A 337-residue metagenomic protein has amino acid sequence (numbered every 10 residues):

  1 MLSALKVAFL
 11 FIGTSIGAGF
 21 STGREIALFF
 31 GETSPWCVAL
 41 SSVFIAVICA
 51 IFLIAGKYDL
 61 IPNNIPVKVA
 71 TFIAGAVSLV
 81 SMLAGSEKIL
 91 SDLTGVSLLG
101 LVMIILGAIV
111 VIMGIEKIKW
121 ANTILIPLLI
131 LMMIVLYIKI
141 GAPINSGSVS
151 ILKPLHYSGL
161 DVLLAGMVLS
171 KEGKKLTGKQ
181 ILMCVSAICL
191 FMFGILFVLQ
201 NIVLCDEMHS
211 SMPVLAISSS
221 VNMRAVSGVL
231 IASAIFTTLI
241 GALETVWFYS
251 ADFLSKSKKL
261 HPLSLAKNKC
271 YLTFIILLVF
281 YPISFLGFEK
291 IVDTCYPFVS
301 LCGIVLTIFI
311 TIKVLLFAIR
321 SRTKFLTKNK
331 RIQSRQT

Functional and structural regions predicted by a protein language model:
L2-S3, A27-I54, I181-G194, C295-I308: Extracellular loop-to-transmembrane helix junctions
S3-S21, C37, S41, T71-G75 (+3 more regions): Hydrophobic, membrane-embedded alpha-helices of multi-pass small-molecule transporters
A18, L79, L83-E87, I118 (+4 more regions): Hydrophobic alpha-helical segments and their helix-loop junctions in multi-pass secondary transporters
A39-F52, F72-G75, L79-M82, I126-K139 (+2 more regions): Selective recognition of specific alpha-helical transmembrane segments in multi-pass small-molecule
I51-T94, G228-K256, G287-P297, L301-V305: Hydrophobic transmembrane alpha-helices that form the core helical bundles of multi-pass secondary transporters
D59-N63, S86-L90, G95-I140, V292-I310: Membrane-interface loop-to-helix entry segments
M82-G100, G173-F193, A242-T273: Helix-loop-helix connectors at the membrane interface of multi-pass transporters/channels
I202-R224: Membrane-interface interhelical connector segments
